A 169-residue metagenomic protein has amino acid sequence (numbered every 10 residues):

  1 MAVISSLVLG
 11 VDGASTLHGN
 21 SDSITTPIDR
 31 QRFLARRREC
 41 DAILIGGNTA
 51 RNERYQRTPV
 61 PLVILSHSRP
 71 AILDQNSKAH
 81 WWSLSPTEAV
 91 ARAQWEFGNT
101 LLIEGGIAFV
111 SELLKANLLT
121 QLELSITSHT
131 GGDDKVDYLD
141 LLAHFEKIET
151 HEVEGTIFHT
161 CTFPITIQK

Functional and structural regions predicted by a protein language model:
M1-K169: Enzymes that bind and transform nitrogen-containing heteroaromatic metabolites
